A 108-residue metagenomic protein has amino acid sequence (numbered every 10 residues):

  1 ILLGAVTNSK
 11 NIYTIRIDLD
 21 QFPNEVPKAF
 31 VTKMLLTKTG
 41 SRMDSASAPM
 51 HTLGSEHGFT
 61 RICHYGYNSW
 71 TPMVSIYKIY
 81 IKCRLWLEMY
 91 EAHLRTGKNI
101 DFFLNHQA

Functional and structural regions predicted by a protein language model:
I1-C63, Y67, V74-S75: Compact alpha/beta protein-protein interaction domains typified by the UBC
D44-A108: Domain-level detector for trafficking modules
